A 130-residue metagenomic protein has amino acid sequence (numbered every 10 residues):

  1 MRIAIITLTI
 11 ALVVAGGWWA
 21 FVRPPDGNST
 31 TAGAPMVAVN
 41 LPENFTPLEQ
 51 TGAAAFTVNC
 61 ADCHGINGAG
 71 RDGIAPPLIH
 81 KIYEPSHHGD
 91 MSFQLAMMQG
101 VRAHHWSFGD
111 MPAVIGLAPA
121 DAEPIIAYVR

Functional and structural regions predicted by a protein language model:
A4-R23, A113-R130: C-terminal capping alpha-helices of c-type cytochrome domains
D26-A55: Electrostatic cytochrome c docking/interface patches
N44-A69, H88, F93-L95: Sequence/structural segment immediately N-terminal to covalent heme-attachment motifs in c-type and related
T57, G65, I79-H80, A113: Phosphate-coordinating loops and pocket residues in cytosolic domains that bind phosphorylated ligands
H64, M98-V101, R130: Protein kinase-like catalytic domain
D72-I79, Q99-I126: Axial heme c-ligation environment in periplasmic c-type cytochrome domains
E84-S86: Short Cys/His-rich micro-motifs in 6-15 aa windows
